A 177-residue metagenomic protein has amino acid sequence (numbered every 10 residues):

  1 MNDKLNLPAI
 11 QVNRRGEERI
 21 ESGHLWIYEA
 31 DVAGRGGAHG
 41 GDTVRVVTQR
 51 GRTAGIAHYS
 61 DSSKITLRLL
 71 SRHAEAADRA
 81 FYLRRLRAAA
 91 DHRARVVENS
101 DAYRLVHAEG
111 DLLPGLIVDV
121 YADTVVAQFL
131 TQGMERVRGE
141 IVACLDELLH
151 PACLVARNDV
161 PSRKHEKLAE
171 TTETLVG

Functional and structural regions predicted by a protein language model:
M1-A122, T172: Non-catalytic accessory regions of SAM-dependent methyltransferases
S63, G133-E135: Short, surface-exposed beta-strand-loop junctions and turns on beta-sheet-rich folds
A77-R79, E135-G139: Short, conserved charged micro-motifs
V106-L112, I117-D119, V137-G177: Non-catalytic substrate-recognition/targeting regions of SAM-dependent transferases
